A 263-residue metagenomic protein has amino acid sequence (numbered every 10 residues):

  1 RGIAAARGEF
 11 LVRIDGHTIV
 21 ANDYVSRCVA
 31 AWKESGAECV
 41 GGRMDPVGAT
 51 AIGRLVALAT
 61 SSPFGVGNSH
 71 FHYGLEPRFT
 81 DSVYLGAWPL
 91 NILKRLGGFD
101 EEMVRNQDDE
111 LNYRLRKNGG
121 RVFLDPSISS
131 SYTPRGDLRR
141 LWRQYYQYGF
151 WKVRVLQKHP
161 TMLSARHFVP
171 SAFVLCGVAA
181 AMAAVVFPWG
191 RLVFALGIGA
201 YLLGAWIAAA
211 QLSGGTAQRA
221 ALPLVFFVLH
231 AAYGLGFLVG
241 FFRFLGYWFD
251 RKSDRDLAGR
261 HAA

Functional and structural regions predicted by a protein language model:
R1-A6, R27, V83: Glycine-rich, basic loop-to-helix element that forms the pyrophosphate-binding segment of sugar-nucleotide handling
R7-G8, L85-L96: Conserved nucleotide-sugar donor-binding and metal-coordinating catalytic region shared by glycosyltransferases
L11: Short aromatic/hydrophobic "clamp" motif used to bind/position activated sugar donors
D15-I19: The conserved acidic donor/metal-binding loop of glycosyltransferases
N22-R54, L58, T133: Conserved donor NDP-sugar-binding/catalytic core segment of glycosyltransferases
W32, D100-L163: Catalytic donor/gating beta->alpha subdomain of glycosyltransferases that bind UDP-sugars
G42-G48, A57-L85, K94, K158: Short, flexible, basic/aromatic active-site loop/helix in glycosyltransferases
F173-Y247: Membrane-embedded multi-pass helical conduit in multi-pass membrane proteins, especially envelope-biosynthetic
